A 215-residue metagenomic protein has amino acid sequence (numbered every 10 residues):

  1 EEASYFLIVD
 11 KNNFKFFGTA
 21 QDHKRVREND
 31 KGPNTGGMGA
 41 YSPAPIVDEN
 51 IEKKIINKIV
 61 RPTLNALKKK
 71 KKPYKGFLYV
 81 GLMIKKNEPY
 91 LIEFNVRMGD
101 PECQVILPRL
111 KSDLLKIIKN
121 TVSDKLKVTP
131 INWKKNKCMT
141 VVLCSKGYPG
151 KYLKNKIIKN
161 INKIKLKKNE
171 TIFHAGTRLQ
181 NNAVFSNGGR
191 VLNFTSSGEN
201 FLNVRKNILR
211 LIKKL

Functional and structural regions predicted by a protein language model:
E1-Q104: Internal nucleotide-binding/catalytic subdomain
L7-V9, L143-S145, S196-G198: Short beta-strand-to-loop capping motifs
R27-N29, V128-P130, T177-V184: Short beta-strand/turn micro-motifs at beta-sheet edges
G36, V141, V204: Residue-level signal for inorganic ion chemistry
I56-L78, N95-K167, Q180: Active-site "cap" helix and flanking loop/linker of ATP-utilizing ligase/carboxylase catalytic domains
N87, I158-N187: FAD-binding beta-loop-beta segment adjacent to the flavin cofactor pocket
L91, N136-C138, K167-I172, G189-V191: Active-site lining segments that contact anionic ligands and/or coordinate catalytic metals
T177-L215: Generic C-terminus detector
